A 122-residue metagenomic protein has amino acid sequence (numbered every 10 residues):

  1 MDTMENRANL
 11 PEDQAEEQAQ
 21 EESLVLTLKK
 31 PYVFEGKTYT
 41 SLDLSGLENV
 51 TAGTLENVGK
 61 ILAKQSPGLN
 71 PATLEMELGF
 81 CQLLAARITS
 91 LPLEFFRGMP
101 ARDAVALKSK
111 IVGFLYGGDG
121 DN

Functional and structural regions predicted by a protein language model:
D2-N122: Short, surface-exposed, charged amphipathic helix/loop patches that serve as local interaction elements
